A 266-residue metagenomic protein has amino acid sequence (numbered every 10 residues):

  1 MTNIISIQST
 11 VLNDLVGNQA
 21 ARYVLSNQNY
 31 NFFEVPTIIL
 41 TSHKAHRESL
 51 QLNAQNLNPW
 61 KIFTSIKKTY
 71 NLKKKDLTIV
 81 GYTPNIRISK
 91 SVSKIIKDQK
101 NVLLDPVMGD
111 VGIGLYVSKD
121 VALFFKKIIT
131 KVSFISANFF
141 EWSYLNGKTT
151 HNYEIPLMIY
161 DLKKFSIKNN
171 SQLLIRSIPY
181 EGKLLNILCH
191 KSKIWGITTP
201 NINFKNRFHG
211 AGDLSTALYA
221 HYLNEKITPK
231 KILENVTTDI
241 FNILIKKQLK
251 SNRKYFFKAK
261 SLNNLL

Functional and structural regions predicted by a protein language model:
T2-L104, M108-G109, K258-N264: Conserved N-terminal subdomain of the carbohydrate kinase-like
L12-N13, W195-G210: Short pre-catalytic strand/loop immediately N-terminal to key active-site residues, enriched for Gly-Thr
V16-G17, H46-R47, I113-S118, G147-T150 (+1 more regions): Short, solvent-exposed loop/turn segments at secondary-structure boundaries
V107-L115, I240: A short, histidine- and acid-enriched strand-loop-helix "catalytic/donor-clamping" loop that lines the nucleotide-sugar
L115-W195, F204: Conserved phosphate/ATP/ADP-binding segment of small-molecule kinases
Y144-G147, K205-L233: Short, small-residue alpha-helix embedded
K230-L266: Charged C-terminal helix
